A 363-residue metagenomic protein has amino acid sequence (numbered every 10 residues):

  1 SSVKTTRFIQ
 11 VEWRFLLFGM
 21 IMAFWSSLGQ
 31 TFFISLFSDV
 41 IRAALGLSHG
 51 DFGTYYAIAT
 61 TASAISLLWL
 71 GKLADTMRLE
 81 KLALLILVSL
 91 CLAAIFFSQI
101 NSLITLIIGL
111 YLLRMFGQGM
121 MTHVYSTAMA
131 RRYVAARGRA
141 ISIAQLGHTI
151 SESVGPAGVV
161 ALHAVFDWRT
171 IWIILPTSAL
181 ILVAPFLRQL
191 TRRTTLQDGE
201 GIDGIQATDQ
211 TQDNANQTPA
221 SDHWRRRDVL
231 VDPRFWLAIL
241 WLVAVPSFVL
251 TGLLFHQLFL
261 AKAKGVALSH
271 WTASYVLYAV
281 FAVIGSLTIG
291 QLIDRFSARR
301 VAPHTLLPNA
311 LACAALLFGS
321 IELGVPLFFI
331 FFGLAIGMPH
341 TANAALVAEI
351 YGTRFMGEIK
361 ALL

Functional and structural regions predicted by a protein language model:
R14-H49, L67-L70, P156, T251-L258: Extracytoplasmic
F24, I104-M120, A244, G324-M338: Hydrophobic core of transmembrane alpha-helices in multi-pass small-molecule transporters, especially MFS/SLC-type
Q30-I41, R227-I289: Extracytoplasmic gate region of multi-pass secondary transporters
T54-K72, V276-I289: Central cavity-lining transmembrane alpha-helices of secondary-active solute carriers, predominantly the Major
V88-N101, P308-S320: C-terminal ends and interior cores of transmembrane alpha-helices in multi-pass membrane transporters/permeases
G119-Y133, M338-Y351: Intracellular juxtamembrane helix-capping segments at the cytosolic ends of symmetry-related transmembrane helices
T170-Q189: Symmetry-related core transmembrane helices of the 12-TM Major Facilitator Superfamily/SLC fold
L250, H270, V276-L346: C-terminal transmembrane helical hairpin of 12-TM major facilitator-type secondary transporters
